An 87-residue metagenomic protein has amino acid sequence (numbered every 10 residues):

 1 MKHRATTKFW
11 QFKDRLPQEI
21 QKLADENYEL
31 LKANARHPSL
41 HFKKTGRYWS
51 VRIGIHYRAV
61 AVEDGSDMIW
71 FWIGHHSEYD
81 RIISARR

Functional and structural regions predicted by a protein language model:
M1-E26: Arg/Lys-rich, positively charged N-terminal/basic patches that mediate binding to nucleic acids
K2-R4, R36, I53-R87: Enriched for short, Lys/Arg-rich terminal
K8, T45, E63-G65: Short glycine-enriched loop/turn motifs at secondary-structure junctions
W10, Y28, W49, W70-W72: Tryptophan-centered motif/residue detector
Q11, L30, E78: Active-site micro-motifs of SAM-dependent methyltransferase domains
L16, N27-L31, R86: Alpha-helix boundary/capping residues
E19, L23, L40-K43, G74: Generic alpha-helix structural propensity
E26-I53: A short, surface-exposed loop/turn module that caps and links secondary-structure elements
